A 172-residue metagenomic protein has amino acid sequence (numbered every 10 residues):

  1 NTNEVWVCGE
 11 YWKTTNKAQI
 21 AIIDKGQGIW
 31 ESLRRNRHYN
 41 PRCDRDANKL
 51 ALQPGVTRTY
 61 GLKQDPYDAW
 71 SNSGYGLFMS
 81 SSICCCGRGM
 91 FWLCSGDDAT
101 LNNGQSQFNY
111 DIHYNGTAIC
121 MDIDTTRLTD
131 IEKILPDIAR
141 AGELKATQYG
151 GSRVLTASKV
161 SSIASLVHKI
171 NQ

Functional and structural regions predicted by a protein language model:
N1-T14, L77-C86: Conserved ATP-binding N-box helix of the HATPase_c
W6-E10, A18-A21, E31: Short beta-strand scaffold segments in enzyme catalytic cores
K13-T15, D111-I112: Conserved catalytic network of the ASCE P-loop NTPase/AAA+ motor domain
N16-I20, N115-T117: Short beta-strand element(s) in the Bergerat
D24: Acidic ATP/Mg2+-coordinating residue in the GHKL
Q27: Glycine-rich G1-box
R34-R45, K49-Q172: Flexible, glycine-/charge-rich segments associated with ATP-binding catalytic modules
